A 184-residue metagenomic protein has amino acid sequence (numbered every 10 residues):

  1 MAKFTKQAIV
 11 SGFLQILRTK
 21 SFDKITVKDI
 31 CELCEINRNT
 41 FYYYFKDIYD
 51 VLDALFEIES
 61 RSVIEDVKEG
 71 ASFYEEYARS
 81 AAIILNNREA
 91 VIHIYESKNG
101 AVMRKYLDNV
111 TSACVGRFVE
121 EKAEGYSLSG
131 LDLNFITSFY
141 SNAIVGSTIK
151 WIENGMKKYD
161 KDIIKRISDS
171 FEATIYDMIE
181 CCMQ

Functional and structural regions predicted by a protein language model:
K3-K6, V10-L14, R18, D23-V27 (+4 more regions): An amphipathic alpha-helix adjacent to DNA-recognition modules
T5, I48, L55, E59 (+4 more regions): Hydrophobic/aromatic residues within well-ordered alpha-helical segments
I25-T26, I92-I94, M103, D160: Short, hydrophobic secondary-structure boundary micro-motifs
T40, A90: Residues in the helix-turn-helix
V67, V91-Y95, K122-G125, W151-G155 (+2 more regions): Secondary-structure edge/capping motif, primarily at the C-terminal ends of alpha-helices and the immediately following
Y74-E89, S138, N142, G146: Amphipathic alpha-helical segments that line or abut small-molecule/effector binding pockets and mediate allosteric
G100-G125, L131-G146, Y176: Amphipathic alpha-helical packing segments from all-alpha helical-bundle domains
K150-Q184: C-terminal peripheral helix-coil segments that are non-catalytic and often amphipathic
